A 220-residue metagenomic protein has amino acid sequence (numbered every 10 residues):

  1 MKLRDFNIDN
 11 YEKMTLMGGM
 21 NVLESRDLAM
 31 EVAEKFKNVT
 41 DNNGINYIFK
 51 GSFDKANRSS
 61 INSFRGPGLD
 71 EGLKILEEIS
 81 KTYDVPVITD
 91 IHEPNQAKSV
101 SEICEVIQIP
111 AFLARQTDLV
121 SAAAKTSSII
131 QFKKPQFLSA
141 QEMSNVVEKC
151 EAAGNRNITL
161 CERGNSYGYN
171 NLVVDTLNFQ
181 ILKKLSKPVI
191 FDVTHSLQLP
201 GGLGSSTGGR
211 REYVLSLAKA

Functional and structural regions predicted by a protein language model:
M1-L16, K74: N-terminal amphipathic alpha-helix/helix-capping segment at the start of soluble metabolic enzymes
G19, F49, V100, F132 (+1 more regions): Conserved, mostly hydrophobic/aromatic
M20-A29, Y47-L69: Glycine-rich, proline-tolerant flexible connector loops at the mouths of alpha/beta enzymes
A29-A33, K37, E102-I109, T117-A124 (+1 more regions): A short alpha/beta connector and helix-capping loop motif
F36-N43, N62-I88, A123-I129, F179-V189: Alpha-helix-loop-beta-strand connector modules within alpha/beta enzyme cores
I45-S52, P86-I91, F191: Short beta-strand segments at enzyme active-site cores
P67-G68, T82-Q96, E105-D118, I129-A140 (+1 more regions): Catalytic beta/alpha-barrel core
S127-A220: Catalytic alpha/beta core domains of metabolic enzymes, predominantly
